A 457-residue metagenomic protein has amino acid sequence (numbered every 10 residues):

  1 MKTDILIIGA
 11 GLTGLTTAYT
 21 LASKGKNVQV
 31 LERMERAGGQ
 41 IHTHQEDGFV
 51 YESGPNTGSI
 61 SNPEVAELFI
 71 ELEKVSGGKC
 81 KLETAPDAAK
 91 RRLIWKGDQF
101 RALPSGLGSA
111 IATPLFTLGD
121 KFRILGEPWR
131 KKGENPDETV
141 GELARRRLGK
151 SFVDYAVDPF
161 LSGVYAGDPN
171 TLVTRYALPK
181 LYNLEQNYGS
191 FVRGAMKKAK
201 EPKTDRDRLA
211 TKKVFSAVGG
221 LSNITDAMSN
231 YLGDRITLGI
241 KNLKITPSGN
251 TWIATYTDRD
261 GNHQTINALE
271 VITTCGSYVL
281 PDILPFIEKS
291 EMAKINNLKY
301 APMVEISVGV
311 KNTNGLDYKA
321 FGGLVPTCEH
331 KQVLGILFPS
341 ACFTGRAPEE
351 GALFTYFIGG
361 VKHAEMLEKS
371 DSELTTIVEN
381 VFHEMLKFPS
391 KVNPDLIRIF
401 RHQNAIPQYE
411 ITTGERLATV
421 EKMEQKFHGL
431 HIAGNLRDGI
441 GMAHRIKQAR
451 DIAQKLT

Functional and structural regions predicted by a protein language model:
T3-V30: N-terminal Rossmann-like FAD-binding beta1-loop-alpha1 element of flavoenzymes
T13, R36, Y278: Conserved Rossmann-like nucleotide-cofactor binding loop
A22-E46: Glycine-rich FAD pyrophosphate-binding loop
D47-K131: Dinucleotide-binding Rossmann-like beta1-alpha1 core, especially the glycine-rich loop that anchors the ADP
P104-G108, Y318, I336-T457: Conserved flavin/dinucleotide-binding core of flavoenzymes
G126-I245, T251: Active-site/ligand-binding neighborhood in enzyme catalytic cores
I240-F354, V361-L367, E384-M385: Mid-domain catalytic core of redox enzymes that form a hydrophobic substrate pocket/lid adjacent to a catalytic redox
